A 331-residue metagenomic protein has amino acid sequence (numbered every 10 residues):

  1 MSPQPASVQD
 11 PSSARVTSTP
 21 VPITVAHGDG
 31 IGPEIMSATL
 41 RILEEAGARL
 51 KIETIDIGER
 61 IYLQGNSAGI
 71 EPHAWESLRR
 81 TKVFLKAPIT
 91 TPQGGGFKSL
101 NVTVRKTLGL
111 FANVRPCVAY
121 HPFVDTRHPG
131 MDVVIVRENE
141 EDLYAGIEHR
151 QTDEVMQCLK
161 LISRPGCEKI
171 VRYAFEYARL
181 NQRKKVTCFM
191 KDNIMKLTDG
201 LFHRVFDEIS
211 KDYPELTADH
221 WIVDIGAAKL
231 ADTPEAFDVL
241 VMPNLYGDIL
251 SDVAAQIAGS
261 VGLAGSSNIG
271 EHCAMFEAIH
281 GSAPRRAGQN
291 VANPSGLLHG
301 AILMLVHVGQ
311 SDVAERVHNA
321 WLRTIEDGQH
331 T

Functional and structural regions predicted by a protein language model:
V8, I61-L63, P72, P122 (+1 more regions): Glycine-rich phosphate/nucleotide-binding loop
P22-G28, F84-P88, V186-D192, H299-V306: Short glycine-rich or small-residue beta-strand-to-loop segments that form or flank ligand, phosphate, metal/Fe-S
T24-E45, T152-D224, A236: Glycine-rich phosphate/diphosphate-binding loop of Rossmann-like nucleotide-binding domains
D29-G32, K82, V136, A174 (+3 more regions): Buried hydrophobic positions in well-ordered alpha/beta secondary-structure cores of metabolic enzymes
R49-P72, A228-L230: N-terminal beta-loop-helix "entrance" segment that forms/cooperates in small-molecule cofactor or anionic ligand
K51-T54, N181-M190, Y213-W221, Q310-H318 (+1 more regions): Flexible, glycine/charged-enriched surface loops at secondary-structure junctions
Y62-K160, L245: N-terminal glycine-rich phosphate/adenylate-binding segment common to multiple enzyme folds
R105-A119, D212-W221, L263-E277, A287: Short, acidic/small-residue loops that bind anionic groups at enzyme active sites
